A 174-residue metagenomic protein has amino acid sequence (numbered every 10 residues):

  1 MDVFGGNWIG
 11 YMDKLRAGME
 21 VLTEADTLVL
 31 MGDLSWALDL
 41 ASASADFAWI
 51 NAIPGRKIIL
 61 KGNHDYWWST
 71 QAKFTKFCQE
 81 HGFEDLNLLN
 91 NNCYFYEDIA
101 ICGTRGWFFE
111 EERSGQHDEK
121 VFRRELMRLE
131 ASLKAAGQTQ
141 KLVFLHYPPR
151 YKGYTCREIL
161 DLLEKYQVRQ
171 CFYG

Functional and structural regions predicted by a protein language model:
M1-I53, Y66, R123-Q140, R150: N-terminal active-site segment of His-dependent metallophosphoesterases
G10-K14, E164-Q170: Non-catalytic interaction surface on structured domains
L28-D33, K57-N63, N87-N91, L142-L145 (+1 more regions): Active-site neighborhood of phospho(di)ester-bond hydrolases with catalytic His/Asp-centered motifs
A45, W49, I59, K73-F77: Generic beta-strand or strand-like secondary-structure segments
P54-Y66, A72-K73: Active-site HxH/HxHxD metal-binding segment of metal-dependent hydrolases
W68-T70, C171-F172: Short, charged, surface-exposed secondary-structure boundary motifs
S69-Y166: Conserved catalytic scaffold of divalent metal-dependent phosphoesterases
